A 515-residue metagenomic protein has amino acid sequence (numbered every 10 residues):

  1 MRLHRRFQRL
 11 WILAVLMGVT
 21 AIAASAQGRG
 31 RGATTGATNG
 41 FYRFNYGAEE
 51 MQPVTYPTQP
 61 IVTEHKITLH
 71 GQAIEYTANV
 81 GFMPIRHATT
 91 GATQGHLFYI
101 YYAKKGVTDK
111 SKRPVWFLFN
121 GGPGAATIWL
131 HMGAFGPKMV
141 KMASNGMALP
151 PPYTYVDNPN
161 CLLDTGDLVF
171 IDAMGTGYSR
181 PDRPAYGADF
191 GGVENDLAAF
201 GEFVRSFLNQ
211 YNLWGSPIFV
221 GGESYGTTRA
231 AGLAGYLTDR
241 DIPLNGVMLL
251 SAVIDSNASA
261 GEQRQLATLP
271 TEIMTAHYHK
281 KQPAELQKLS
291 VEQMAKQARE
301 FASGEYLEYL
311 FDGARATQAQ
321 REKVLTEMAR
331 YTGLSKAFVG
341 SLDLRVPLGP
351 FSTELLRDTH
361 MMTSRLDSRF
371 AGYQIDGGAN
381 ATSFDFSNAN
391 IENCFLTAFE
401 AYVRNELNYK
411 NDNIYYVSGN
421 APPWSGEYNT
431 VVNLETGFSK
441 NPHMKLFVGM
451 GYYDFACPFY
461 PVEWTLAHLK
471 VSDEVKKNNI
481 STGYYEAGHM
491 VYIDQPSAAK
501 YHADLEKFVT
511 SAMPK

Functional and structural regions predicted by a protein language model:
T35-E49, A92-D189, W464-A467: N-terminal cap/lid subdomain of alpha/beta-hydrolase-fold enzymes
P137-K141, G235-R330: A catalytic-pocket lid/entrance helix-loop region that shapes and gates access to the active site across common
L163-G166, A173, F190-L208: Alpha/beta-hydrolase active-site loop
N212-S224: Alpha/beta-hydrolase fold nucleophile elbow
G221-G235: Glycine-rich nucleophile elbow surrounding the catalytic serine of serine-hydrolase chemistry
Y309-C457: Alpha/beta-hydrolase fold catalytic core
M444, P458-H468: Short alpha-helix in the alpha/beta-hydrolase fold that links the catalytic acid
E486-S497: Catalytic histidine-centered segment of alpha/beta-hydrolase-like enzymes
